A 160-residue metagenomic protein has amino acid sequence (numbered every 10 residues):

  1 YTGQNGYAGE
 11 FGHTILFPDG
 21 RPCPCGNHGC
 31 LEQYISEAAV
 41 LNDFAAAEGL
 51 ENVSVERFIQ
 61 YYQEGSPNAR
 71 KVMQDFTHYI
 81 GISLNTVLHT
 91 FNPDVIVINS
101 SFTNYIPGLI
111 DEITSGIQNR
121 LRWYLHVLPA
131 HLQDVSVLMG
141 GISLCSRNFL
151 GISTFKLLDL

Functional and structural regions predicted by a protein language model:
T2-Q4: Amphipathic coiled-coil signal-relay and dimerization helices
Y7-L16: Short, intrinsically disordered, charge-biased short linear motifs at domain edges
P18-P22, N27, L31-L160: ATP-binding/phosphotransfer module of carbohydrate and carboxylate kinases, centering on a glycine-rich
